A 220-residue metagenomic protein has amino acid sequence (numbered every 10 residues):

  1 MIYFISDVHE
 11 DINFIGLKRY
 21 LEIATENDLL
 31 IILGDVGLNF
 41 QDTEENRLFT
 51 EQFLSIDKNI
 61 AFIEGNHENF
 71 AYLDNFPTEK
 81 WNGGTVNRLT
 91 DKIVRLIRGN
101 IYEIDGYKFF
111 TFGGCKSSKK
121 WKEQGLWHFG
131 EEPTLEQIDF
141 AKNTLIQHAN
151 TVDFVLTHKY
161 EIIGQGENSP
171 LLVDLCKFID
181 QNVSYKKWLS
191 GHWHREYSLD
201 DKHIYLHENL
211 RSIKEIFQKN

Functional and structural regions predicted by a protein language model:
M1-Y3, I101-T111, F154, D200-I204 (+1 more regions): Beta-strand-turn-beta hairpins that frame and shape the catalytic cleft of phosphate-ester-processing enzymes
F4, L29-L33, F154-H158, L189: Structural motif
I5, E10-I104, V173, H207-E208: Core catalytic region of metal-dependent phosphoesterases/phosphodiesterases, especially metallo-beta-lactamase-like
H9-G16, G37-Q41, N66-Y72, I101-Y102 (+4 more regions): Active-site environment of divalent metal-dependent phosphoester hydrolases
L17-A24, K142-H148, K219: Short amphipathic alpha-helix with an adjacent loop that forms part of the alpha/beta core around
G37-F49, I146-V183: Active-site-proximal segments of metal-dependent phosphoesterases and phosphodiesterases across multiple
N59-I63, N82-G83, N87, D91 (+1 more regions): Conserved beta-sheet core of the metallophosphoesterase superfamily
G84, D91, D105-E167: Active-site-proximal loop/helix segment associated with metal-binding centers of metalloenzymes
